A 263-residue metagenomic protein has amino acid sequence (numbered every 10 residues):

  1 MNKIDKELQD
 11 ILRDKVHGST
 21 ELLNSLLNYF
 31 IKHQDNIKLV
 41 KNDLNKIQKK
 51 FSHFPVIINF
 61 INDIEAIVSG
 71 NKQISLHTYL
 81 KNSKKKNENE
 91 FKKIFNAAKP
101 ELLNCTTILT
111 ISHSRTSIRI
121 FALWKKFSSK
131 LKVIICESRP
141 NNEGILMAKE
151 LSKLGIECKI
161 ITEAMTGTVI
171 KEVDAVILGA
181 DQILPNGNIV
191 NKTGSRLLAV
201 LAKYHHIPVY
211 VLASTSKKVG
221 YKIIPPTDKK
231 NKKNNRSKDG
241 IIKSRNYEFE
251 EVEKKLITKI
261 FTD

Functional and structural regions predicted by a protein language model:
M1-L80: Long amphipathic alpha-helical segments
R13-V16, T107-H113, P185-V190: Short, glycine-rich nucleotide/cofactor-binding loops
D35-L39, S128-K130, H206: Phosphate-handling active-site elements
K46-S69, N82-N87, P225-K238, K255-L256 (+1 more regions): Non-catalytic, soluble scaffold/interaction modules
K49, N104, K126-F127: Secondary-structure boundary motif
N62-N104, L109, S117, K130-V176: Ligand-binding beta-strand-loop-alpha-helix segment within the catalytic cores of soluble metabolic enzymes
S114-K126, A199: Histidine-anchored nucleotide/phosphate-binding helix
C136-D263: Conserved phosphate- and dinucleotide-binding cores of soluble alpha/beta proteins, encompassing both enzyme active
